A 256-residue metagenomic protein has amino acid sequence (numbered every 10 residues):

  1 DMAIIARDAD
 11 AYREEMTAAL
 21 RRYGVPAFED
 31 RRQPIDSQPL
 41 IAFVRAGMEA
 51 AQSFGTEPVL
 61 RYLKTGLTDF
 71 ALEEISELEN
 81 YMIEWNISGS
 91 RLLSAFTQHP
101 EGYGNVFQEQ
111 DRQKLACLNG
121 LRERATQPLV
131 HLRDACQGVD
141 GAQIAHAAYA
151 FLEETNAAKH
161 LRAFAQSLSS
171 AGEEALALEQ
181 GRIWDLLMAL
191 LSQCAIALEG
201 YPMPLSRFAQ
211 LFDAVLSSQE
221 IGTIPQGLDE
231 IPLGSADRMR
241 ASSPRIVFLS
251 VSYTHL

Functional and structural regions predicted by a protein language model:
D1-L256: Polyanion-engaging groove/track-forming segments
